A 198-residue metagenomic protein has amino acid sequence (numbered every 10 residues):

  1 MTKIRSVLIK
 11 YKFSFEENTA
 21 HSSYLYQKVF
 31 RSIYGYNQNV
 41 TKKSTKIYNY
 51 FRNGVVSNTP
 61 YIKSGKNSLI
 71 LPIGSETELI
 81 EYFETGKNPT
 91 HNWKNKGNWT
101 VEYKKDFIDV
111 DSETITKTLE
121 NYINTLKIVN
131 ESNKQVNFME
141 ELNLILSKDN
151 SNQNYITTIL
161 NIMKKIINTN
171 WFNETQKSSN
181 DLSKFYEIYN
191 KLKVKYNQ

Functional and structural regions predicted by a protein language model:
M1-K3, N197-Q198: Short, Lys/Arg-enriched, disordered terminal segments
T2-N39: Short glycine-/aliphatic-rich beta-strand segments at the starts of folded cytosolic domains
I4-K10, S68-P72, E141-L144: Ordered hydrophobic segments in well-structured contexts
Q27, E76-K87, D111-T125: Accessory DNA-engaging acidic/polar modules
I33-N88, I108: Short, intrinsically disordered low-complexity segments
N88-E113: Conserved short beta-strand edge segments in small beta-sheet-based binding/regulatory domains
D111-K177: Charged/polar low-complexity intrinsically disordered segments, enriched in acidic residues
T169-Q198: Charged phosphate-binding loop/patch that engages nucleotide di/tri-phosphates or the phosphate backbone of nucleic
